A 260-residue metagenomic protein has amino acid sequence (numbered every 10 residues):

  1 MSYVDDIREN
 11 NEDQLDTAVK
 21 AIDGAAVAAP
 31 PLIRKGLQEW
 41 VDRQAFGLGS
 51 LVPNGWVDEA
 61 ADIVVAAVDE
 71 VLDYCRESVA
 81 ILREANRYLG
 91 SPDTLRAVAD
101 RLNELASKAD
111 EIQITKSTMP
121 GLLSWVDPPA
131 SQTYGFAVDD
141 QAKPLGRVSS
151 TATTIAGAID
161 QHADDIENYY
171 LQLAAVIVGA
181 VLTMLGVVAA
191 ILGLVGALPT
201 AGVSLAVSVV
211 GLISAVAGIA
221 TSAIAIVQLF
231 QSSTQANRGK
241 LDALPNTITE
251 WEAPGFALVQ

Functional and structural regions predicted by a protein language model:
M1-L72, V148-T151, H162-Q260: Intrinsically disordered, low-complexity Pro/Gly/Thr/Ser/Ala-rich repeat tracts
V27-G47, T94-P120: Solvent-exposed, charged interface segments at domain starts and junctions
N54-D62, L89-D100, V138-D139: Short, charged, low-complexity loops and linkers
A66-A67, D73-Y74, L105, A130-S131: Short, flexible segments with low predicted structural confidence
V68-T94: Short, charge-rich amphipathic alpha-helices with coiled-coil/heptad character
Y74, I81, Q113, S131 (+3 more regions): Generic signal for short, ordered secondary-structure residues within or immediately flanking folded domains
R87, S91-T94, A130, A137 (+3 more regions): Surface positions of alpha-helical coiled-coils, especially the charged/polar e/g heptad sites that form inter-helical
V98-L194: Long, amphipathic alpha-helical coiled-coil/dimerization segments that form elongated scaffolds
